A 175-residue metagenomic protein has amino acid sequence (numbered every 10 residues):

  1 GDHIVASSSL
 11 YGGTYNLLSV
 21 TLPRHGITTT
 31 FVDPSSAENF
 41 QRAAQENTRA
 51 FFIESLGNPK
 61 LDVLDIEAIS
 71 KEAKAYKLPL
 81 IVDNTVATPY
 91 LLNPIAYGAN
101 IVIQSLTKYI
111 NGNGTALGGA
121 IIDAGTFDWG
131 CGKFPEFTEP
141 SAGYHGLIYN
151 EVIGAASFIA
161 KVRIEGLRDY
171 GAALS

Functional and structural regions predicted by a protein language model:
G1-G12: Conserved PLP-anchoring active-site segment centered on the Schiff-base-forming lysine
I4, F51-E54, I69, L80-D83 (+2 more regions): Buried hydrophobic positions in well-ordered alpha/beta secondary-structure cores of metabolic enzymes
G13-H25: Active-site-proximal loop->helix
T29, L80-I81, V102: Hydrophobic beta-strand scaffold residues
R42, L56-P79, A87-N93: Active-site core of PLP-dependent enzymes with the aminotransferase class I/II
A44-F51: Short acidic/histidine-rich motifs immediately flanking catalytic phosphotransfer sites in two-component signaling
I101-S175: Active-site C-terminal subdomain of aminotransferase-like
